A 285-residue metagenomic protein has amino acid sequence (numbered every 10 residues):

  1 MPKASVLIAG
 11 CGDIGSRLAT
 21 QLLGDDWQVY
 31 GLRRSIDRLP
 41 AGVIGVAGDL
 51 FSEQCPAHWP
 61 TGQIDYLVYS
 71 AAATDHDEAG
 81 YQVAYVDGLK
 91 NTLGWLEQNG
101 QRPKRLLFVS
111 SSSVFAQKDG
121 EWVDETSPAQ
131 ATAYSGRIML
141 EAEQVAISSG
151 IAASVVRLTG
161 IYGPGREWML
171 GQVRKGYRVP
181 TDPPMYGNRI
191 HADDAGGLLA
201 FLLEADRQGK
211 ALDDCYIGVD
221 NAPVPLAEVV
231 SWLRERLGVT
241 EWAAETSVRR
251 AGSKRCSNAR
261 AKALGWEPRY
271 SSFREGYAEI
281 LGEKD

Functional and structural regions predicted by a protein language model:
V6-G10: Conserved N-terminal Rossmann-fold NAD(P)-binding element of oxidoreductases
G15-S16: N-terminal Rossmann-fold NAD(P) dinucleotide-binding loop
I44-T92: NAD(P)H-binding glycine-rich loop region in Rossmannoid oxidoreductase-like domains and their noncatalytic homologs
N91-T132: Conserved Rossmann-fold NAD(P)-dependent oxidoreductase catalytic core, especially the SDR/UDP-sugar
D119-V155: Catalytic helix-loop patch of NAD(P)-dependent Rossmann-fold dehydrogenases
I161, W168-G171, T181-L203: Substrate-positioning beta->alpha
L198, A205-G252: Mid/C-terminal beta-alpha module of Rossmann-like enzyme folds, strongest in SDR-family dehydrogenases/epimerases
R249-D285: C-terminal amphipathic/interface module of NAD(P)-dependent oxidoreductases and related NAD-binding regulators
